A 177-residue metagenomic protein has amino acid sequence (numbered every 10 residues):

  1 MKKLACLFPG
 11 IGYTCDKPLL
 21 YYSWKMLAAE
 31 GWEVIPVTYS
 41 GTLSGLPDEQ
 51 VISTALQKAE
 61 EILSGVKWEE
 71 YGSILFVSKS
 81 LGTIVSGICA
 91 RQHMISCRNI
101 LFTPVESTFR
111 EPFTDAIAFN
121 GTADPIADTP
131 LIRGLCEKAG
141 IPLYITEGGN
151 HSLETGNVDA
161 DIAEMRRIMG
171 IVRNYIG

Functional and structural regions predicted by a protein language model:
K2-E70: Serine-hydrolase catalytic machinery in alpha/beta-hydrolase-like enzymes
Y13, G121-A127, N150-S152: Acidic catalytic loop of the alpha/beta-hydrolase fold
L46, G149-E164: Catalytic histidine-centered segment of alpha/beta-hydrolase-like enzymes
K58-L63, N157-G177: Catalytic active-site module of serine/aspartate enzymes centered on a nucleophile-bearing elbow/loop
Y71-F76, N99: Conserved alpha/beta-hydrolase fold motif
L75-S86: Gly/Ala-rich beta-loop-alpha elbow adjacent to hydrolase catalytic centers
M94-E106, T114-D115: A conserved short beta-strand
P112, A118-N120, D124, I132: Short beta-strand/loop motif that positions the catalytic acidic residue of the alpha/beta-hydrolase fold
